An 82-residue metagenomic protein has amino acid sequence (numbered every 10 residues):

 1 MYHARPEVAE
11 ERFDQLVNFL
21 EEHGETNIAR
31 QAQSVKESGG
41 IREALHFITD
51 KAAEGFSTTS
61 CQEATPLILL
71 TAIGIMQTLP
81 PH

Functional and structural regions predicted by a protein language model:
M1-A53, A72-H82: Short amphipathic alpha-helical segments that predominantly mediate membrane engagement
T49-I68: Hydrophobic, lipid-facing residues on alpha-helical transmembrane segments of integral membrane proteins
